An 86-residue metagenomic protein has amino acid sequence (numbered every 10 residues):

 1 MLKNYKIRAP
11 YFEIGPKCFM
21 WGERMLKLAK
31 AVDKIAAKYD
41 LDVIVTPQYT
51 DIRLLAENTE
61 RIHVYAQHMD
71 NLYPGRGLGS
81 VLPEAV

Functional and structural regions predicted by a protein language model:
M1-V81: Conserved N-terminal beta1-alpha1 strand-loop-helix module at the mouth
